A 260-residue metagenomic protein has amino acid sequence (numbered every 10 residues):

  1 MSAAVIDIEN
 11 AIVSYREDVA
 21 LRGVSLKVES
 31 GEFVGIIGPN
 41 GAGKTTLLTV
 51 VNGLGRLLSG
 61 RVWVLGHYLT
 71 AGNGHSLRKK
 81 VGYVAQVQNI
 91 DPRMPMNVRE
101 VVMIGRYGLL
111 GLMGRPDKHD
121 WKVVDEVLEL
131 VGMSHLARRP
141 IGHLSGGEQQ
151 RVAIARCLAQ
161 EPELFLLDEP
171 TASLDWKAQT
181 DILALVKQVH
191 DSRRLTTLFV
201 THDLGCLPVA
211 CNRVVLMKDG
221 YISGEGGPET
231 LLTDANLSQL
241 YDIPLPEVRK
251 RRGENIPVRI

Functional and structural regions predicted by a protein language model:
I37-P39: The feature captures the beta-strand-to-loop junction immediately N-terminal to the Walker
N52: Helix-to-loop junction immediately C-terminal to a conserved catalytic motif
G60-A71, L77: Conserved ABC transporter NBD signature motif
M103, K118-L136: Conserved ABC ATPase "signature" region
P140-L144, E148: Conserved ABC ATPase signature
E161: Conserved catalytic motifs of ABC-family nucleotide-binding domains
F165-D168: Catalytic Walker B motif of ABC-type/P-loop ATPase nucleotide-binding domains
